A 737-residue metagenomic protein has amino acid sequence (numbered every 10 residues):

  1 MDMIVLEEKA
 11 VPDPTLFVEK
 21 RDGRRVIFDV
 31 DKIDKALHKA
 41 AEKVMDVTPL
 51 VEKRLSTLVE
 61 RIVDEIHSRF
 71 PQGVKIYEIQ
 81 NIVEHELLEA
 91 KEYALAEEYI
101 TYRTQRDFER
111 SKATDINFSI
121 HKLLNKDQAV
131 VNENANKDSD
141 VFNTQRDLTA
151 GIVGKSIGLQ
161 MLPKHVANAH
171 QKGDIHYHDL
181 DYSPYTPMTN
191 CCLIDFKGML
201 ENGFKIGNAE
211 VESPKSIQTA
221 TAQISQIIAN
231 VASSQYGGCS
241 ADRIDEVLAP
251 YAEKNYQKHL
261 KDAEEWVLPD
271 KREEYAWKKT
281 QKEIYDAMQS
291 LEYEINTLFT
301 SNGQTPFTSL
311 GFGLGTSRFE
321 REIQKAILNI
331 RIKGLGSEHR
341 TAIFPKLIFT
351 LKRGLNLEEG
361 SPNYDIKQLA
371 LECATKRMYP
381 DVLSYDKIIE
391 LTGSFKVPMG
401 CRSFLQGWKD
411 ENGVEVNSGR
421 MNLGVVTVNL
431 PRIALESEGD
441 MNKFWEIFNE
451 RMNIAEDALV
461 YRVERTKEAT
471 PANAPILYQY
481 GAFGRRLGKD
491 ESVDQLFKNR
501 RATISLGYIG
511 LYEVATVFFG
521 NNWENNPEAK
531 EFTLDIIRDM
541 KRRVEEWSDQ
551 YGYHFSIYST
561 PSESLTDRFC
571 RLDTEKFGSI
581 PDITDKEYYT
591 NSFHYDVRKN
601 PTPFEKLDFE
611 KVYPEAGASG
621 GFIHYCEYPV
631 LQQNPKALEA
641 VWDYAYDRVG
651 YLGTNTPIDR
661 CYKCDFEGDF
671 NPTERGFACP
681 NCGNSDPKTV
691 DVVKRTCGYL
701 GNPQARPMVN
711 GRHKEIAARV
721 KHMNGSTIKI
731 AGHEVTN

Functional and structural regions predicted by a protein language model:
D2-L123, K714, A718-R719: Charged, amphipathic alpha-helical regulatory modules used for macromolecular assembly or allosteric control
D29, T673, G698-Y699: Conformational switch/transducer regions in large eukaryotic molecular machines and scaffolds
P49-L50, K541-D549, K721-N737: Short, intrinsically disordered, low-complexity segments enriched in Ser/Thr and Pro
Q105-E109, D115-R500, N521-N522, N526-K688 (+1 more regions): Conserved catalytic cores of very large enzyme subunits
E246, I504-V517, R538, R695: Contiguous, well-ordered alpha-helical segments that form the cores/surfaces of helical PPI scaffolds
I284-M288, E292, V517, V709-A717: Metallocofactor- and cofactor-centric catalytic cores in central/energy metabolism, strongly enriched
G683-V735: Long insertion/accessory domains within large nucleic-acid-processing enzymes
